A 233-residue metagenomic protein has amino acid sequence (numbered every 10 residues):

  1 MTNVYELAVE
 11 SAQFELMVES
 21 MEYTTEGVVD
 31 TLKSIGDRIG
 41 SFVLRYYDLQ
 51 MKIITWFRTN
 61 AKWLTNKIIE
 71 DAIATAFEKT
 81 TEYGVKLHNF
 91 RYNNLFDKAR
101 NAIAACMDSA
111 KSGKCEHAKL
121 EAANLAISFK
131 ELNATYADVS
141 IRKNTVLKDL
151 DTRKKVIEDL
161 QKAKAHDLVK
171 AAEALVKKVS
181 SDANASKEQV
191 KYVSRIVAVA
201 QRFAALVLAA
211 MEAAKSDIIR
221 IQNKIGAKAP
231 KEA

Functional and structural regions predicted by a protein language model:
V4, E22, R45-Y46, E82 (+2 more regions): Intrinsically disordered, low-complexity N-terminal regions enriched in serine/proline/glycine with scattered basic
V4-G27, K33: Proteolytic processing junctions in secreted/extracellular precursors, especially proprotein convertase/trypsin-like
E10, E19, V29-D30, L44 (+2 more regions): N-terminal non-cleavable signal-anchor helices
S11, S20, G36, D48 (+2 more regions): Generic low-complexity, intrinsically disordered sequence content enriched in small uncharged/hydrophobic residues
V29, K33-G36, G40, L44-Y47 (+2 more regions): Membrane-interacting alpha-helical segments
W56, N60-A233: Long, low-complexity or tandemly repetitive, helically biased scaffold regions used for multimeric assembly/adhesion
